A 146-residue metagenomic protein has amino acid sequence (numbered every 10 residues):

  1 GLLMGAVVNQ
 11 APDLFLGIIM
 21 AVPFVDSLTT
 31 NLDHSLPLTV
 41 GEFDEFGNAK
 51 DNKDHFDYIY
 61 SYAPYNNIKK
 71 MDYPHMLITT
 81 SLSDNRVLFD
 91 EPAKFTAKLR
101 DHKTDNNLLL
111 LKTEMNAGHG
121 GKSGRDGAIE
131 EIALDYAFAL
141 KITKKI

Functional and structural regions predicted by a protein language model:
G1-I146: Active-site-proximal cap/loop segments of hydrolase catalytic domains
